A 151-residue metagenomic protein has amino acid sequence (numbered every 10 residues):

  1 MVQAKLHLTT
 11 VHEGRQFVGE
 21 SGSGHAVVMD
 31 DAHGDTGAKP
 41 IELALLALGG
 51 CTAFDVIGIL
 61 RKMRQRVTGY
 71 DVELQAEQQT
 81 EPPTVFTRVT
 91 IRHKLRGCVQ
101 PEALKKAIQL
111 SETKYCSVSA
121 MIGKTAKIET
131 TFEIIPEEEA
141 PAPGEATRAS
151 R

Functional and structural regions predicted by a protein language model:
M1-L46, I57-R151: Extended beta-strand/beta-hairpin segments
